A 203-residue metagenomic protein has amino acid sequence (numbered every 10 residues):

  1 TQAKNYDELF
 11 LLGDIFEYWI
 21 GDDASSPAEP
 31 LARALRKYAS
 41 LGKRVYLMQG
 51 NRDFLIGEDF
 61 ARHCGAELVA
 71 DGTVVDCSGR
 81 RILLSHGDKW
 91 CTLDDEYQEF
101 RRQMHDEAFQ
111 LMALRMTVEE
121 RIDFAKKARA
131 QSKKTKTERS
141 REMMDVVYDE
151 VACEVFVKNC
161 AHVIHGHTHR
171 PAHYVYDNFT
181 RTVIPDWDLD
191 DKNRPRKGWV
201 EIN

Functional and structural regions predicted by a protein language model:
T1-C77: Core catalytic region of metal-dependent phosphoesterases/phosphodiesterases, especially metallo-beta-lactamase-like
E8, R80-I82, H162: Structural motif
E17-I20, M48-E58, W90-L93, C160-V175 (+2 more regions): Active-site environment of divalent metal-dependent phosphoester hydrolases
L68, V163, H173, R181-V183: Conserved beta-strand scaffold positions in the cores of enzyme catalytic domains, especially in NTP/NDP-utilizing
V75-S78, V175-N203: Binuclear metal-dependent phosphoesterase catalytic core
R80-W90, W199-E201: Short, surface-exposed amphipathic charged segments that create phosphate/polyanion-binding patches used for binding
S85-V147: Active-site-proximal loop/helix segment associated with metal-binding centers of metalloenzymes
M143-V163, T168: A short, acidic, amphipathic alpha-helical segment used as a generic capping/interface helix at domain edges
